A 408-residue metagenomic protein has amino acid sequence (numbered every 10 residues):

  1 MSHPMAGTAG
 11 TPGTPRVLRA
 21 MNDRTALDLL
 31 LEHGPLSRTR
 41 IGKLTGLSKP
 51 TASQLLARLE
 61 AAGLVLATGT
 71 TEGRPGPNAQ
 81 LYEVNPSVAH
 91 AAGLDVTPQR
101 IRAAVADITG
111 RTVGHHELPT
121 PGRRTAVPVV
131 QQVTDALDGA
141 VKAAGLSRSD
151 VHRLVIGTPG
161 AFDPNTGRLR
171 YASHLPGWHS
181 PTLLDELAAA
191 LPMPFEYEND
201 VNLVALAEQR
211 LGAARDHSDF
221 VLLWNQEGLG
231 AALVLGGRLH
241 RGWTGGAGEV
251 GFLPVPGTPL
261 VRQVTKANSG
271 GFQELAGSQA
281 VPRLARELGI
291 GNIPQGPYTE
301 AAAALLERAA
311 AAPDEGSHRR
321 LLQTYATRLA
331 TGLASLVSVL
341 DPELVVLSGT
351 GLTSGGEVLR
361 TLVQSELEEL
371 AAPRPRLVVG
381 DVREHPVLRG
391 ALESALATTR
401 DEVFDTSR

Functional and structural regions predicted by a protein language model:
M1-T70, R74-P121, T125-S147, T258-R408: ATP-binding/phosphotransfer module of carbohydrate and carboxylate kinases, centering on a glycine-rich
R74-P75, E83-P86, S147-R148, G212-H217 (+2 more regions): Solvent-exposed alpha-helices and their adjacent loops that cap or buttress functional pockets in soluble metabolic
A91-D95, V151-V155, F220-W224, G230-A232: Short glycine-aspartate micro-motif
P98, L203, E227: Short, glycine/acidic-enriched loop or turn micro-motifs at the edges of active sites
D107, P164, V234: Short, acidic, Ser/Thr-enriched surface-loop or helix-capping motifs
T112-D219, V358-E369: Glycine-rich phosphate-binding loop and adjoining helix at the ATP-binding site of ATP-dependent phosphoryl-transfer
A161-P164, N202-A205, G230, H240 (+2 more regions): Short, active-site-adjacent cap segments at secondary-structure transitions
H217-A276: Glycine-rich phosphate-binding loop of actin/hexokinase-like ATP-binding domains
